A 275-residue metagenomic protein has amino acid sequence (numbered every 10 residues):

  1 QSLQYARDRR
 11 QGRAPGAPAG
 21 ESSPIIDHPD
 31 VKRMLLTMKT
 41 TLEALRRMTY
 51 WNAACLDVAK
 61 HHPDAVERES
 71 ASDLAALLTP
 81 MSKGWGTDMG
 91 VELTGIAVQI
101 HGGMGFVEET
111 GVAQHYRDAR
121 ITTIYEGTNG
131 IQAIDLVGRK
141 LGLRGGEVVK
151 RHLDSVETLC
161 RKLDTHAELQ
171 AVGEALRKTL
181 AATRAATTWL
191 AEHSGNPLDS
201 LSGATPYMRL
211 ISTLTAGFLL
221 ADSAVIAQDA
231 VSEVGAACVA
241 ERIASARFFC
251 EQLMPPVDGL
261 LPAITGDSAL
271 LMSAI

Functional and structural regions predicted by a protein language model:
Q1-S22, T41-P63, G86-M104, K140-H166 (+2 more regions): Long, well-ordered alpha-helical segments
P15-D27, K60-A76, G105-I121, S200-Y207 (+2 more regions): Charge-rich, acidic-biased intrinsically disordered regions
G20-E21, P29-L36, V66-S82, Q114-T123 (+3 more regions): Short beta-alpha connecting loops at secondary-structure transitions that line or flank enzyme active sites
H28-V31, M38-M48, G130, F249-C250: Extended, well-ordered alpha-helical scaffold/bundle regions in very large, multi-domain proteins
R33, T37-T40, M81-G84, K178 (+2 more regions): DHp/HisKA dimerization-phosphoacceptor four-helix bundle of two-component histidine kinases and homologous
W51, D73-L153, A244, F248-M272: Alpha-helix capping/hinge segments and adjacent helical runs
L143, L159-I275: C-terminal amphipathic alpha-helical interaction region
